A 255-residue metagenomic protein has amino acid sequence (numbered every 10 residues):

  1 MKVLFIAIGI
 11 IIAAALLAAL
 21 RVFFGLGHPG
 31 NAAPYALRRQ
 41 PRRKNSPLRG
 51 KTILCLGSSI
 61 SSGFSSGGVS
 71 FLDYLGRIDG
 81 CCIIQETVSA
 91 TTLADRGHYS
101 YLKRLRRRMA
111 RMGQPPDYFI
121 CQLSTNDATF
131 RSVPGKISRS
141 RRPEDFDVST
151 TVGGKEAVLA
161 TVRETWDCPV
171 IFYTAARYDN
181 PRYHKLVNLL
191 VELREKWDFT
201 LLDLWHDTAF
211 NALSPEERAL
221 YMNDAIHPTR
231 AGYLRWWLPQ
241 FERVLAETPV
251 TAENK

Functional and structural regions predicted by a protein language model:
M1-L56, I60-G67, G76-R77, A110-P115 (+2 more regions): N-terminal secretory targeting modules
L20, L54, C82, D117 (+1 more regions): A generic, residue-level signal for flexible/boundary positions that often mark functional hotspots
G30-A33, A94-Y99, V148-S149: Short, flexible loop segments at the rims of nucleotide/cofactor-binding pockets, characterized by
T52, I60-R142: Conserved SGNH/GDSL esterase-like catalytic core that processes O-acyl groups on lipids and polysaccharides
C55, I83-Q85, L201-D203: Conserved beta-strand scaffold positions in the cores of enzyme catalytic domains, especially in NTP/NDP-utilizing
S59, T92-L93, L220, A225: Residue-level preference for alpha-helix termini and adjacent loops
L102-N254: Alpha-helical cap/lid subdomain in secreted, periplasmic, or secretory-pathway luminal O-acyl-processing enzymes
